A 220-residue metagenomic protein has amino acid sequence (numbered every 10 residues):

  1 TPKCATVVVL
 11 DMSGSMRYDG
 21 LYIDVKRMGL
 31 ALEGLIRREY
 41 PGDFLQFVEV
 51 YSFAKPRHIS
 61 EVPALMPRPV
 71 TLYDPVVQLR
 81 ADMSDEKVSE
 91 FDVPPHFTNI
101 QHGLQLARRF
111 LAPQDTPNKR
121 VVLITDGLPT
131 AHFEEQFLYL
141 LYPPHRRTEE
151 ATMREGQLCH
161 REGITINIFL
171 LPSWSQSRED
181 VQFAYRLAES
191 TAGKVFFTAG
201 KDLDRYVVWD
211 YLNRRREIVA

Functional and structural regions predicted by a protein language model:
T1-V76, G103-A107, P117-I124, N167-L171: Von Willebrand factor
L10-S13, D85-S89: Glycine/charged-rich beta-loop-alpha catalytic/anionic-binding loops adjacent to active sites
D19, S89-P94: Second-shell loop/turn segments in exported
L21, V25, H96, L141-T148: Residue-level preference for long, well-ordered alpha-helices that form the structural scaffold of enzyme catalytic
G29, I100, T152: Aromatic/hydrophobic pocket-lining residues that form the small-molecule binding cavity in soluble enzyme cores
D43-K87, H132-Q136, Q176-L187, V207-V208: Short beta-strand-loop
F97-G103: Structured catalytic core of nucleotide-sugar glycosyltransferases
L104-R120, L128-A131, E135-A220: Von Willebrand factor type A / integrin I
